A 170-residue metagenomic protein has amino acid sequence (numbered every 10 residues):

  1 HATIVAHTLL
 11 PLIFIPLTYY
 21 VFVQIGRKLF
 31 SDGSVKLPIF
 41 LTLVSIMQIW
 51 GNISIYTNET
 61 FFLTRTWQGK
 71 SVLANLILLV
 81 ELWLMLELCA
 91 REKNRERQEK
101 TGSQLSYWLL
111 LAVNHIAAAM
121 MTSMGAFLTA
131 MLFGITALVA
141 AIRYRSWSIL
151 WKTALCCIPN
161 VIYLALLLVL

Functional and structural regions predicted by a protein language model:
H1-I4: Short hydrophobic/aromatic helix or loop-helix immediately within or flanking a transmembrane segment in polytopic
L9-S34: Transmembrane-helix motifs of polytopic, lipid-linked glycan transferases
G26-F30, L84-K93, I135-S146: Structural signal for the C-terminal ends of transmembrane alpha-helices and the immediately following loop
F40, V44-C89: Membrane-interface micro-motifs in multi-pass membrane enzymes
L78-S106: Membrane-interface transmembrane helices that cradle and orient dolichyl/undecaprenyl
R97, L128-C157: Perimembrane helix-loop-helix junctions
S106-S123: Membrane-interface alpha helices of multi-pass inner-membrane proteins
I158-L170: Transmembrane-lumen/periplasm boundary regions of multi-pass, lipid-linked membrane glycan transferases
